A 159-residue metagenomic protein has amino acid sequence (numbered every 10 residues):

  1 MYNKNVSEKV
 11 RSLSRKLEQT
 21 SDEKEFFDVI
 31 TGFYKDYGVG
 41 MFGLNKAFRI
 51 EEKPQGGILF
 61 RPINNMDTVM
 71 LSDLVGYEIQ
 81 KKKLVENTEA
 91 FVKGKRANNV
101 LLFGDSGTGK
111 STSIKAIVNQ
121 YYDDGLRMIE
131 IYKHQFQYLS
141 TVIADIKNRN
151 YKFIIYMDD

Functional and structural regions predicted by a protein language model:
Y2-F60: Interdomain "pre-motor" coupling segment immediately N-terminal to P-loop NTPase/helicase cores
S21, V75, I79, K83 (+2 more regions): Charged, alpha-helix-enriched surfaces in structured cytosolic catalytic cores of large nucleotide-utilizing machines
I63-E89: N-terminal pre-Walker A segment at the start of P-loop NTPase domains
G94-I114: Walker A/P-loop nucleotide-binding motif
K115-N119: A conserved segment at the C-terminal end of the G1
Q120-Y151: AAA+/P-loop NTPase substrate/partner-engagement loops
I154: Hydrophobic "anchor" residues on beta-strands that sit immediately upstream of conserved functional sites
D158-D159: Walker B catalytic acidic pair
